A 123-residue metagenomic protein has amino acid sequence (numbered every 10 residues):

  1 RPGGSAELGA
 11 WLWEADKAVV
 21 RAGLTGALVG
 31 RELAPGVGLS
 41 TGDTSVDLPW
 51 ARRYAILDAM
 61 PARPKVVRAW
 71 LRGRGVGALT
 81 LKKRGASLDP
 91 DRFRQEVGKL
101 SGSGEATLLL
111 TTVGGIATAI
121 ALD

Functional and structural regions predicted by a protein language model:
R1-D123: SAM-dependent transferase fold signal centered on methyltransferase-like domains, encompassing both Class I
